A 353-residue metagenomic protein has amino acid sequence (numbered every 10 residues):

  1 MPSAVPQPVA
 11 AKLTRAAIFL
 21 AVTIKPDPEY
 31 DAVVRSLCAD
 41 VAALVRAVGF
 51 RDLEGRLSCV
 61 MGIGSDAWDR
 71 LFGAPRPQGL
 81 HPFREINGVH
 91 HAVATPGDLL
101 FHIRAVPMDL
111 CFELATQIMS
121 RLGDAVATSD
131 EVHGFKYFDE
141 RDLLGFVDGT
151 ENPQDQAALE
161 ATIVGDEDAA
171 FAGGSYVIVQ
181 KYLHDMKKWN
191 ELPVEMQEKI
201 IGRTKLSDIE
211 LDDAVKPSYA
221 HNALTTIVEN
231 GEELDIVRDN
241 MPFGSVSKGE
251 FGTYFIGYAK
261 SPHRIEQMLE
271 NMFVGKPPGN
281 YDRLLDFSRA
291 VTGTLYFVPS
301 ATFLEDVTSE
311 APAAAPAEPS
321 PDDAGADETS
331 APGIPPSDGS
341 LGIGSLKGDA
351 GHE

Functional and structural regions predicted by a protein language model:
M1-G344, H352: Long, histidine/aromatic-enriched segments associated with O2/redox biology
